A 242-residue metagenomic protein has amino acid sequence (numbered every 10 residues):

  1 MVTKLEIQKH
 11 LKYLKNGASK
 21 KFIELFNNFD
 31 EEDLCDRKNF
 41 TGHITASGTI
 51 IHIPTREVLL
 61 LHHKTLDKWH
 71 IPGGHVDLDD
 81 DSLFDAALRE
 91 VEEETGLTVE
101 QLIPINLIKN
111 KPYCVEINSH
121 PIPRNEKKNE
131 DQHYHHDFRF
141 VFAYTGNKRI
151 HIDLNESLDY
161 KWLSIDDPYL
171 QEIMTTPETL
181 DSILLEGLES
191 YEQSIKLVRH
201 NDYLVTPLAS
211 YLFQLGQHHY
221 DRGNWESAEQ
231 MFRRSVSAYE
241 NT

Functional and structural regions predicted by a protein language model:
K12-S47: Acidic, metal-coordinating catalytic segment for phosphate/diphosphate chemistry, firing primarily on the Nudix
T55-T98: Conserved Nudix-box catalytic region and its N-terminal flanking loop in Nudix hydrolases and closely related
G96-K148: Active-site segment of metal-dependent pyrophosphate-handling enzymes, primarily the Nudix hydrolase catalytic core
D137-Y144, K148-L184: NUDIX/MutT-family hydrolases
Y203, P207-S210: Residue register of alpha-helical TPR repeats
